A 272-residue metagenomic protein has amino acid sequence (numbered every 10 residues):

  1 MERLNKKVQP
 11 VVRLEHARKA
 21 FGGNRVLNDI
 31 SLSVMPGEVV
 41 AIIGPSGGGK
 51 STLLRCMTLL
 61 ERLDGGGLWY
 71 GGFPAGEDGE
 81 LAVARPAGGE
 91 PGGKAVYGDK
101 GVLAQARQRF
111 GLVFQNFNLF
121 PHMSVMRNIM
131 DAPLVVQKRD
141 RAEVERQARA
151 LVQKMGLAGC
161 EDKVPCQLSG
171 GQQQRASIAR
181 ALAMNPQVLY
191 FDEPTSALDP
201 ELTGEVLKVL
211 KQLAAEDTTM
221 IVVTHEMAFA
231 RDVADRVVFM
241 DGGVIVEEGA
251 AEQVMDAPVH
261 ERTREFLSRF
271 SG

Functional and structural regions predicted by a protein language model:
M1-L4: A short, compositionally biased domain-edge/stem linker segment
K7-A251: ABC family nucleotide-binding domain
G242, E248, E252-G272: C-terminal boundary and immediately downstream tail of ABC-type ATPase nucleotide-binding domains
